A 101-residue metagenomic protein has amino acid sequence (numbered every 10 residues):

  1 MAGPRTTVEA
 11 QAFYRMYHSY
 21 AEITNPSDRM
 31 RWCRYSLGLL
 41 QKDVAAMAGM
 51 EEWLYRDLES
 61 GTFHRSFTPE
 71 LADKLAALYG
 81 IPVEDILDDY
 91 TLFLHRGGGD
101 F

Functional and structural regions predicted by a protein language model:
A2-L37: A short, Lys/Arg-rich alpha-helix, primarily the initiator
G3-R5, P69-D85: DNA major-groove recognition helix of helix-turn-helix/homeodomain DNA-binding modules
M30, V44-A45, Y55-L58: Conserved hydrophobic/aromatic packing and binding residues within compact polymer-binding modules
R31-W32, K42, D73: Residues within the helices of the helix-turn-helix
R34, A45, A76: The alpha-helix within a helix-turn-helix
G49-S66: Recognition helix of helix-turn-helix/homeodomain-like DNA-binding domains that insert into the DNA major groove
G80-R96: Short C-terminal boundary/hinge segments that cap the last helix of small helical domains
